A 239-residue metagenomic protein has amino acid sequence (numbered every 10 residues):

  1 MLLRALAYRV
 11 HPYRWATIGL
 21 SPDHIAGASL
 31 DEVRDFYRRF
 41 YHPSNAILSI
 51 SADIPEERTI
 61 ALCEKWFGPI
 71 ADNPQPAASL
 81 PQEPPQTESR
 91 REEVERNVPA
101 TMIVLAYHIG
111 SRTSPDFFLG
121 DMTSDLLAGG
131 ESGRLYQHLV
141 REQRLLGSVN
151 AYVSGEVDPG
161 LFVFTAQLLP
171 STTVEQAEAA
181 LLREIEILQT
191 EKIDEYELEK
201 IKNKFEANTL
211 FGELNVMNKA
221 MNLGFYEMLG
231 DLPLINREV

Functional and structural regions predicted by a protein language model:
M1-H42, D53-L161, Q167-V239: Mature, solvent-exposed C-terminal subdomains and processed small-chain segments of exported/organellar
